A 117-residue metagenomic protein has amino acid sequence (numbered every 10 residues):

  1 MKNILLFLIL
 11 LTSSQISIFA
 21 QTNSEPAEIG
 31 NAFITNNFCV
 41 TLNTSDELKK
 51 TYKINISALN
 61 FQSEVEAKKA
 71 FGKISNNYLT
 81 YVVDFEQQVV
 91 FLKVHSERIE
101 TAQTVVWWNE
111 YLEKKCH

Functional and structural regions predicted by a protein language model:
M1-S24: Bacterial Sec-dependent N-terminal signal peptides
I16-K53, E113-H117: Sec-dependent signal peptide cleavage junction
L42-T44, I56-A58, V94: Surface-exposed beta-strand edges and flanking loops
Y52-V65: Short, surface-exposed ligand-recognition loops at beta-strand->loop->(often short) alpha-helix junctions that present
V65-Y111: Mid-chain, structured segments of secreted extracytoplasmic proteins
